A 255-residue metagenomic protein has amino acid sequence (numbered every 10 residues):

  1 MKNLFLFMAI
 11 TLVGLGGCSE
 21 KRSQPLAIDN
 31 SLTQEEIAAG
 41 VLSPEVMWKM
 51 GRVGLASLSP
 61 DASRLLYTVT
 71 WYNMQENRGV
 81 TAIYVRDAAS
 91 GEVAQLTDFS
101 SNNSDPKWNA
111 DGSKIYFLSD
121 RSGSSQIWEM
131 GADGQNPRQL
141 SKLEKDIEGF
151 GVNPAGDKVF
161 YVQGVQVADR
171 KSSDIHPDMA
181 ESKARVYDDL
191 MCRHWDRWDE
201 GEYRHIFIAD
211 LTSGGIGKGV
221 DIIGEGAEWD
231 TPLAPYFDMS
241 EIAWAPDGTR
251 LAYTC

Functional and structural regions predicted by a protein language model:
L4-L12: Sec-dependent N-terminal signal peptides
V13, M50-L65, S100-L118, P137 (+4 more regions): Conserved beta-propeller blade repeats
L15-G17: C-terminal motif of bacterial Sec signal peptides marking the signal peptidase cleavage site
S19-K21: Bacterial signal peptide processing site
Q24-D29, T81, G164-G214, G219 (+1 more regions): Predominantly five- to eight-bladed beta-propeller fold
L26-R52, R78, R86-N102, M130-D146 (+2 more regions): Multi-bladed beta-propeller domains
E45-T81: Beta-strand-rich domains and repeat architectures in extracellular enzymes and scaffolds, especially beta-propellers
W71-Q75, R121-S124, Q166-D169: Short glycine/acidic-enriched loop and turn motifs that connect beta-strands
